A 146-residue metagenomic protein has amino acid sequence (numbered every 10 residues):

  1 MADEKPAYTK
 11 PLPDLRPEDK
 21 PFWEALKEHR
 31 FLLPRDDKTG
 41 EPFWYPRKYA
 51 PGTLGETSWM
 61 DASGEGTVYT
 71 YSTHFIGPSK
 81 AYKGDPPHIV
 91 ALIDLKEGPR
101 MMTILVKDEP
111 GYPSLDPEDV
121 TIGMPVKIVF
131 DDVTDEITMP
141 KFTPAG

Functional and structural regions predicted by a protein language model:
M1-L32: A broadly conserved sequence feature marking short terminus-proximal activation segments in nucleic acid-centric
E4, G98, T103-G146: Well-ordered alpha/beta subsegment
L26-E65: Cys/His-rich short segments
G52-L54, F75-K80: A short, acidic/glycine-rich surface segment
E65-T67, P125: Residue-level marker of beta-strand positions
Y71-G77, D131-V133: Short, conserved beta-turn/loop elements at beta-strand boundaries and strand-helix junctions
K83-M101: OB-fold (S1/OB) nucleic-acid-binding surfaces
